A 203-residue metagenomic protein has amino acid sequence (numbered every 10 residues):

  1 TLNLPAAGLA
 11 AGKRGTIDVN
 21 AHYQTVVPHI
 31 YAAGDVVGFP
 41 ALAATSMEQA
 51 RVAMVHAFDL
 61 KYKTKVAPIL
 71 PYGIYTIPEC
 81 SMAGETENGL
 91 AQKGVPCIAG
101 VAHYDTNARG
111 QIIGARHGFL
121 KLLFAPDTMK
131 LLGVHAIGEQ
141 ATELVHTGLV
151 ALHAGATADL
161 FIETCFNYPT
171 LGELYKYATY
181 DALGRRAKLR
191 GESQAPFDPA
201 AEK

Functional and structural regions predicted by a protein language model:
T1-K61, E143: FAD-site-proximal beta/loop scaffold in flavoenzymes
A7, P71-Y72, L120: Small-molecule pocket liners
A10-G12, L60-P71, V95-G100: A short alpha-helix-loop-beta-strand transition element characteristic of N-terminal alpha/beta dinucleotide-binding
Q24-T25, H29, V66, I112-A115: Solvent-exposed alpha-helices and their adjacent loops that cap or buttress functional pockets in soluble metabolic
V36, L70, Y104: Hydrophobic pocket-lining residues within nucleotide cofactor-binding pockets
P40-M47, V55-G89: Rossmann-like dinucleotide-binding cores of NAD(P)H-dependent redox enzymes
F58, Y75-K203: Flexible, glycine-rich terminal cap/loop adjacent to redox cofactors in electron-transfer oxidoreductases
